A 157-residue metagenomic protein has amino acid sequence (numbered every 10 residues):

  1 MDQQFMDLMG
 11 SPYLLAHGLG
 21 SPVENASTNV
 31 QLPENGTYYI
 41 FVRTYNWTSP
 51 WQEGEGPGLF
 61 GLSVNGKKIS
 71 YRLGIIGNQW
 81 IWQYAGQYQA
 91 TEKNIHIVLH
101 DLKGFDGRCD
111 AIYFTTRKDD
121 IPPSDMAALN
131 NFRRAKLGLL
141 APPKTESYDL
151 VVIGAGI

Functional and structural regions predicted by a protein language model:
M1-G138: Extracytoplasmic
W47, G156-I157: Solvent-exposed loop/turn segments at secondary-structure junctions within structured extracellular/periplasmic domains
K144-G156: Beta1/beta-strand and adjacent pyrophosphate-binding region of the FAD-binding site in flavoprotein oxidoreductases
